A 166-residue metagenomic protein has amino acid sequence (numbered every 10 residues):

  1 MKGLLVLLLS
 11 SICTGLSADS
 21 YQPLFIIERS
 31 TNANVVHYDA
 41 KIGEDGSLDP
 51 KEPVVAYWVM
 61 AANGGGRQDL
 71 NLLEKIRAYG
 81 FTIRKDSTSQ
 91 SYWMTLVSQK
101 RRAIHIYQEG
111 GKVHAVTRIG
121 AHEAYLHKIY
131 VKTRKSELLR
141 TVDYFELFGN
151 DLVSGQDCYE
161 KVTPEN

Functional and structural regions predicted by a protein language model:
K2-T14: Sec-dependent N-terminal signal peptides
L16-E74: N-terminal export/targeting and maturation segments
F25-I27, D45, A62, A78-I83 (+1 more regions): Short amphipathic beta-strand and strand-loop transition segments with alternating hydrophobic
E28, D39, K85-D86, D151: Acidic/polar residues at beta-strand termini and the immediately following turn/coil
R29-N32, D86-S89, S136-T141: Short, ordered beta-strand-loop transition motifs
N34-G46, I83, I104-I106, E123-V131: Broad, structure-driven detector of short, well-ordered beta-strand segments within folded domains
V54-Y125: Mature extracytoplasmic domains of secretory-pathway proteins
I104-N166: Extracytoplasmic electrostatic interaction patches
